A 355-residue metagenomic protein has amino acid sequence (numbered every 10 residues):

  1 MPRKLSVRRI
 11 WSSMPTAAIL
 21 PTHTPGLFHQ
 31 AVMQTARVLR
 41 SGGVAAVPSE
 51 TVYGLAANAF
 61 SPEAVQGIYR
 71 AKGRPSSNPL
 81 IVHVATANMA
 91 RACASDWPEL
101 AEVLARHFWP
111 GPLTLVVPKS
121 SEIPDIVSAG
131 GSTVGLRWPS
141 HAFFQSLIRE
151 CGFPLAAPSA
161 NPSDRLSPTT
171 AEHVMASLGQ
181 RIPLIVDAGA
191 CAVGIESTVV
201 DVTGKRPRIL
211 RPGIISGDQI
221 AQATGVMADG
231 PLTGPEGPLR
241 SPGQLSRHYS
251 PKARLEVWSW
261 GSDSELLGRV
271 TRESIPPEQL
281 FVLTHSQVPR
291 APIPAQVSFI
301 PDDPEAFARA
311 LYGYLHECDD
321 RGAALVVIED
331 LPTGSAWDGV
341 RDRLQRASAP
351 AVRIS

Functional and structural regions predicted by a protein language model:
L5-S355: Active-site-adjacent structural elements in enzyme catalytic cores
